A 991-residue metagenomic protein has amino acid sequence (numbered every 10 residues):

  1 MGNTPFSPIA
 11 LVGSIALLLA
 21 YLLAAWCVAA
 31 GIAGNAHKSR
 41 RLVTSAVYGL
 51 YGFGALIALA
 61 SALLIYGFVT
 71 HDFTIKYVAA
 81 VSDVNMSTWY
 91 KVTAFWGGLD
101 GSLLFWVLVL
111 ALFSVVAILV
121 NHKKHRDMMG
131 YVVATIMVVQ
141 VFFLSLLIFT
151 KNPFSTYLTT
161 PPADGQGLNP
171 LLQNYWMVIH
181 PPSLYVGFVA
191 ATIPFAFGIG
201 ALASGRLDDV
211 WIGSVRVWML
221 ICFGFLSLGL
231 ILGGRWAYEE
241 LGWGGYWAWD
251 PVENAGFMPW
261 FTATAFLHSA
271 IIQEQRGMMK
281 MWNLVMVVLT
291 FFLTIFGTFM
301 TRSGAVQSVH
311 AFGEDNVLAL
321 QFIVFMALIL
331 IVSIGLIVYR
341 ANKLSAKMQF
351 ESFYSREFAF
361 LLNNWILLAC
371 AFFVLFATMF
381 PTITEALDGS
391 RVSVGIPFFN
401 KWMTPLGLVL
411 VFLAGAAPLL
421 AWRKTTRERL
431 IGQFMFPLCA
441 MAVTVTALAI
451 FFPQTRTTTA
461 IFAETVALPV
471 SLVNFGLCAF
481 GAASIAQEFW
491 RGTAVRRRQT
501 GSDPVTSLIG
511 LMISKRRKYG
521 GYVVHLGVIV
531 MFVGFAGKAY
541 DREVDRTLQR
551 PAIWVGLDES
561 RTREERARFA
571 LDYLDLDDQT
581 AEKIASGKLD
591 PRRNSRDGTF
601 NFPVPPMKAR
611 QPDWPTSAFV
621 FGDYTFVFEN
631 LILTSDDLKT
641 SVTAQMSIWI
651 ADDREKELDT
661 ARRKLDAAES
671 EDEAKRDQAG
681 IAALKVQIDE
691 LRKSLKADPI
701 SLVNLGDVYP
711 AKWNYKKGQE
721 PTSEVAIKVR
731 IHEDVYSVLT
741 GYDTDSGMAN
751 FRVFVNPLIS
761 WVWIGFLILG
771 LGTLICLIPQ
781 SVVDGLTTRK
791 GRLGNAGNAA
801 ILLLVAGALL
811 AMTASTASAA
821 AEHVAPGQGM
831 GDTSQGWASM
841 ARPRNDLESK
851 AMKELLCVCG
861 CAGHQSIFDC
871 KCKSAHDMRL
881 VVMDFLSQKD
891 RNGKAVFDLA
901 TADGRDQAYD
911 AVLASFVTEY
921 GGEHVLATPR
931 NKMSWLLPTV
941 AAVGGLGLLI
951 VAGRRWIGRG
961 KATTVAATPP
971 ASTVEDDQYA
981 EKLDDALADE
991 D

Functional and structural regions predicted by a protein language model:
M1-A821: Solvent-exposed, non-transmembrane regions of integral membrane proteins
A416, S502-D503, V738-N750, L886 (+1 more regions): Juxtamembrane amphipathic/hinge helix adjacent to a transmembrane helix
L786-A811, K961-D991: Cytoplasmic C-terminal tails of single-pass
E822-E848: Short, charged low-complexity linear segments at domain edges
A841-V858, G863-Q865: Immediate flanking context of iron-sulfur cluster ligation sites
N845-M852, R879, M883, Y909 (+1 more regions): Extracytoplasmic/secreted envelope proteins and their assembly/folding machinery, especially bacterial periplasmic
G863-Q888: Iron-sulfur (Fe-S) cluster-binding segments and ferredoxin-like electron-carrier domains, especially [2Fe-2S]
T928-A962: Hydrophobic, helix-length membrane anchors
